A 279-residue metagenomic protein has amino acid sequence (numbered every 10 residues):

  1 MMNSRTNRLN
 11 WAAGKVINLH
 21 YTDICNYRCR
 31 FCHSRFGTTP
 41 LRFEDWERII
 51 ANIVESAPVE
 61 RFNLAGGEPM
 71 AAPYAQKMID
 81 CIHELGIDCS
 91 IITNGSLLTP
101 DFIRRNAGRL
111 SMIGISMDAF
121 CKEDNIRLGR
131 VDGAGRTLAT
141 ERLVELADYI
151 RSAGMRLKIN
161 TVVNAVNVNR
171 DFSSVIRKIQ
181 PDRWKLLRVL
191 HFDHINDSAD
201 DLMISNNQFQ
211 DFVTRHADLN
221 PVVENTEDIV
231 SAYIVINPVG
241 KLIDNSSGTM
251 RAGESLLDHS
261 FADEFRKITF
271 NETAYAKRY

Functional and structural regions predicted by a protein language model:
M2-S90, L98-R104: Conserved alpha-helical substructure of the radical SAM core
K15-L19, F62, C89-I91, I113-I115 (+2 more regions): Hydrophobic faces of well-ordered beta-strands that scaffold small-molecule active sites in alpha/beta enzyme cores
R42, A71, G95, A139 (+1 more regions): Charged, low-complexity surface patches
I53-E55, R105-R109, I176-Q180: Acidic (Asp/Glu)-rich catalytic clusters
V59, G86-I87, L110, A153-M155: A short helix->loop->beta-strand "cap" motif at the edges of active sites that frequently abuts
G67-P69, N94-S96, D118-F120, V162-N164 (+1 more regions): Active-site beta-loop-alpha junctions enriched in small/polar residues
K122-Y279: Radical SAM enzyme [4Fe-4S]-AdoMet core and its adjacent flexible, acidic and glycine-rich loops/tails across
